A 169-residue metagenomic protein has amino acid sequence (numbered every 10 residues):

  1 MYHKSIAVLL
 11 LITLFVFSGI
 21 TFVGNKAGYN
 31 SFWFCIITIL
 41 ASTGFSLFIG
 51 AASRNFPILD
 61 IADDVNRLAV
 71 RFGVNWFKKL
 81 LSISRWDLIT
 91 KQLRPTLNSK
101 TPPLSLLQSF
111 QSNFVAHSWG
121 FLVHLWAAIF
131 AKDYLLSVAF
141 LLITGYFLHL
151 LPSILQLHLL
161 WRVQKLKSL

Functional and structural regions predicted by a protein language model:
M1, K26-N30, K100-Q108, K132-L136: Juxtamembrane/transmembrane-helix boundary motifs in multi-pass membrane proteins
M1-I36, I154-K167: Cytosolic-side membrane-entry/anchor segment at the start of a transmembrane helix
M1-L9, S105-H117: Short, amphipathic, aromatic/basic-enriched membrane-interface segments that mark the entry/exit of transmembrane
L11-V16, R85, Q111-W126: Hydrophobic alpha-helical transmembrane segments of multi-pass integral membrane proteins
G19-G24, F45-I49, V123, A127 (+1 more regions): Alpha-helical membrane-inserting segments
N25-W76, Y146-S153: Hydrophobic alpha-helical membrane-embedded segments
A51-L106, R162-L169: Membrane-proximal soluble regions of multi-pass membrane proteins
A116-V163: Hydrophobic transmembrane alpha-helices
